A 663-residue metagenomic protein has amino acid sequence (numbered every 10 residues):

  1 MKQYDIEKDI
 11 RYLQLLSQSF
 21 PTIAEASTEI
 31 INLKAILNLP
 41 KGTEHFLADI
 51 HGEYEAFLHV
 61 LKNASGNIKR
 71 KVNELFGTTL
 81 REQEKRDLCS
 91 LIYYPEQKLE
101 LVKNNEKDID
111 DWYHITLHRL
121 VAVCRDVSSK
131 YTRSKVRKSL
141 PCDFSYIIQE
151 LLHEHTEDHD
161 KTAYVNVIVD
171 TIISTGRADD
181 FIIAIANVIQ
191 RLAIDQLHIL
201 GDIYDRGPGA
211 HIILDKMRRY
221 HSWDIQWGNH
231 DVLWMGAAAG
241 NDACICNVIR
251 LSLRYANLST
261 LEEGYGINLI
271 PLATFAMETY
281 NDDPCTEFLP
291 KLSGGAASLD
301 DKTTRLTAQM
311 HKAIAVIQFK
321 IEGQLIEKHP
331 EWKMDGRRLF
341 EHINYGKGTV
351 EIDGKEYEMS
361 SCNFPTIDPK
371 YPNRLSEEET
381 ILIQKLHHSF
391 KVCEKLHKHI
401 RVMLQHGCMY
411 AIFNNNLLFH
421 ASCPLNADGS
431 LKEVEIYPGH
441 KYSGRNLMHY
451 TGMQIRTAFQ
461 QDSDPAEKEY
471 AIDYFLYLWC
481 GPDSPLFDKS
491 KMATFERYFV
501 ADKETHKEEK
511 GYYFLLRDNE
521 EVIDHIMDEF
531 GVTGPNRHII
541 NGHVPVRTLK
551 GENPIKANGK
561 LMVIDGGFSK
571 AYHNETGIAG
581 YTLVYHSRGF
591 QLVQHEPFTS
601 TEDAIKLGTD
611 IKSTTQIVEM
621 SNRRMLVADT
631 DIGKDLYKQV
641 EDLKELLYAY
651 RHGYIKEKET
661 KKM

Functional and structural regions predicted by a protein language model:
M1-M663: Feature recognizes metal-dependent phosphohydrolase scaffolds
